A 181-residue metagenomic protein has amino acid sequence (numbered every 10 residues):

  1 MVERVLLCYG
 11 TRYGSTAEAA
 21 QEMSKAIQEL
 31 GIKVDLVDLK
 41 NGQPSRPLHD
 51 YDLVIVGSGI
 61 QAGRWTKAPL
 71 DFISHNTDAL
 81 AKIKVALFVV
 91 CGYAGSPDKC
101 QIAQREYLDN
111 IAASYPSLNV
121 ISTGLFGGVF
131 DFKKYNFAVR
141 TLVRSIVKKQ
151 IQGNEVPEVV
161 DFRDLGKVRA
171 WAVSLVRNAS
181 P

Functional and structural regions predicted by a protein language model:
V2-E29: N-terminal beta1-alpha1 ligand-phosphate binding loop
V5, L53-V56: Generic beta-sheet signal
V5-L6, D35, A86, S122: A structural signal for isolated positions on well-ordered beta-strands in alpha/beta enzyme cores
G10-G14, G42, G59, G63: Short, surface-exposed acidic/glycine-rich loop or hinge patches that mediate macromolecular interfaces
E18, L30, D50-V54, Q61-P181: FMN-binding flavodoxin-like domain, especially the glycine-rich phosphate-binding loop
L30-Q43: A short beta-strand-loop structural module common to alpha/beta enzyme folds
Q43-H49: Short amphipathic alpha-helix with an adjacent loop that forms part of the alpha/beta core around
